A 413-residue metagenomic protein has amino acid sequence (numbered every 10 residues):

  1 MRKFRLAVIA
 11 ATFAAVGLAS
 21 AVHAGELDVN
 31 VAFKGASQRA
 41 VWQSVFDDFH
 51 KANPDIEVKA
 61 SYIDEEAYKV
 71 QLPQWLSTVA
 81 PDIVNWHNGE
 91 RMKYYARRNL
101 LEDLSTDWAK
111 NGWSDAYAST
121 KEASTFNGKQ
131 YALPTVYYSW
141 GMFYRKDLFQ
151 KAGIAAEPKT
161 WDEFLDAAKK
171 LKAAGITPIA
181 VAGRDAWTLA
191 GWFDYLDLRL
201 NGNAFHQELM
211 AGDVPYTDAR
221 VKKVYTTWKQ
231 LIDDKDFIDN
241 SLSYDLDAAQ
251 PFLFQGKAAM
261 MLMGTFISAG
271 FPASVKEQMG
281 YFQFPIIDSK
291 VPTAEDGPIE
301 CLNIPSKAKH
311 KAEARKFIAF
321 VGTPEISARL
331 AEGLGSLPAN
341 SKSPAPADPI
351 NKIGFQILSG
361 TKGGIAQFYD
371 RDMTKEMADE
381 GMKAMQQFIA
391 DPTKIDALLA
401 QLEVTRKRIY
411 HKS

Functional and structural regions predicted by a protein language model:
A32-F33, L101, T106, F266-A269 (+3 more regions): Mature extracytoplasmic/periplasmic domains
S44, D48-A116, A123-T125, Q150-K159 (+5 more regions): Extracytoplasmic "Venus flytrap"/periplasmic binding protein-like
D47, K51-A52, A152, T226 (+7 more regions): Extracytoplasmic/periplasmic substrate-recognition and gating elements
D48, E57, Q150, T361-S413: Conserved C-terminal helix/tail region of periplasmic/extracytoplasmic solute-binding proteins
P81-D82, G112-L148, T177-A180, V291-A294 (+1 more regions): A structural signal for short loop-to-beta-strand junctions that line the ligand-binding cleft of periplasmic/secreted
H87-W140, L165, W192-D194, R220 (+3 more regions): Hinge/lid segment of periplasmic solute-binding proteins
M92-N99, T120-A156, R184-L209, D296-P305 (+1 more regions): Periplasmic solute-binding protein
A168-K170, M210-L242: Glycine-centered hinge/linker elements that transmit conformational signals in sensory and ligand-binding systems
